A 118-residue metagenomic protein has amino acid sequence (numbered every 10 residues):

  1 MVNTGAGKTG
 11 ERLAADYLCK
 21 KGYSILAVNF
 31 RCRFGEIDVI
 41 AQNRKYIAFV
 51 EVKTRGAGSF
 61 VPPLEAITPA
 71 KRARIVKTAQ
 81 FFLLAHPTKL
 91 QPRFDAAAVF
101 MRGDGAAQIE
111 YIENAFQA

Functional and structural regions predicted by a protein language model:
M1-V28: Acidic-basic catalytic patches of nuclease active cores, encompassing PD-(D/E)XK and other metal-cofactor nuclease
L18, I75, F94: Residue-level signal for inorganic ion chemistry
R33-G35: Short acidic/glycine-enriched loop/turn segments that link adjacent beta-strands
I37-P63, I67, I75: Conserved catalytic cores of phosphodiester-cleaving nucleases, focusing on short active-site segments
F60-L90: Mid-chain, well-packed structural core segment of small domains
A85-A118: Domain-level recognition of nuclease-like catalytic cores that cleave nucleotide substrates
